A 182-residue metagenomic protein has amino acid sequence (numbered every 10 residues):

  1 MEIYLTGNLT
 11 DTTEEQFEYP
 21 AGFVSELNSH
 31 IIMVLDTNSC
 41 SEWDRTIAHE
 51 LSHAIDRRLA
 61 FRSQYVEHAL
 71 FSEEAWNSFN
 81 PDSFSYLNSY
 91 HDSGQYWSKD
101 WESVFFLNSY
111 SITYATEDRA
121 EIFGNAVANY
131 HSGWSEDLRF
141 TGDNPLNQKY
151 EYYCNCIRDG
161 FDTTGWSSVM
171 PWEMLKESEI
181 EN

Functional and structural regions predicted by a protein language model:
M1-L5: Short, well-ordered secondary-structure micro-motifs within conserved domains or adaptor modules
T6-N182: Active-site-flanking segments in enzyme catalytic domains
